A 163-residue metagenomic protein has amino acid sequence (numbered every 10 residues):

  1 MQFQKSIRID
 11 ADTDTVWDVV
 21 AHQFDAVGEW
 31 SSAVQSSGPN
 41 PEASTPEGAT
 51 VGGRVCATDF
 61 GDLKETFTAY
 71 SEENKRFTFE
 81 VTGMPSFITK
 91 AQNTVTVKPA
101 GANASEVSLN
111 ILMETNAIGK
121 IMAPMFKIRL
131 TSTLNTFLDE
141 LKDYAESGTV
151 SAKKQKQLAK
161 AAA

Functional and structural regions predicted by a protein language model:
M1, D59-L63, T89, N103: Short acidic/polar mixed-charge low-complexity motifs
M1-P46, A162-A163: Hydrophobic ligand-binding cavity/cleft-lining segments
K5-I7, K64-A69, A91-P99: Hydrophobic/aromatic beta-strand elements that line small-molecule binding cavities or substrate pockets in beta-rich
T13, V20, F60, K127 (+1 more regions): A structural signal for well-ordered alpha-helical scaffolds and beta->alpha junctions
T13-D14, A69-N74, T96-E106: A short, structured loop/turn motif at beta-sheet edges
G28, G38-S86, T136, E140-S147 (+1 more regions): Glycine-rich portal/gate segments that line the openings of hydrophobic small-molecule binding cavities
T82-T136, D143, A152-K154: Beta-strand/loop substructures that line and gate deep hydrophobic ligand-binding cavities in soluble
